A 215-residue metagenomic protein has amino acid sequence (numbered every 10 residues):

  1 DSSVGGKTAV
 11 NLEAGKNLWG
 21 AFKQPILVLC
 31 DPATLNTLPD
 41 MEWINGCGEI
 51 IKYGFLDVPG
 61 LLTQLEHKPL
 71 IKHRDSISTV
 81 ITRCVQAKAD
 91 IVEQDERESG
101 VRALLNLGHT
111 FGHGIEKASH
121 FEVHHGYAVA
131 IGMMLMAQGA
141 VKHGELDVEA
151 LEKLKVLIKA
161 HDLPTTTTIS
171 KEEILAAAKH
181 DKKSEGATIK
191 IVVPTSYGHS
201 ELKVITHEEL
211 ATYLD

Functional and structural regions predicted by a protein language model:
D1-K68: A glycine/threonine-rich phosphate-anchoring loop and its flanking beta-alpha core in nucleotide/phosphate-binding
G6, K23-I26, V101, A187-T188 (+1 more regions): A generic structural signal for well-ordered coil/turn residues at beta-strand boundaries that shape enzyme active-site
L35, Y53-G54, F121, H143 (+1 more regions): Histidine kinase transmitter module recognition
G48-I51, E145-D215: C-terminal charged capping/lid subdomain of soluble metabolic enzymes
T63-E172: Active-site segments that bind and position negatively charged phosphate/pyrophosphate groups
